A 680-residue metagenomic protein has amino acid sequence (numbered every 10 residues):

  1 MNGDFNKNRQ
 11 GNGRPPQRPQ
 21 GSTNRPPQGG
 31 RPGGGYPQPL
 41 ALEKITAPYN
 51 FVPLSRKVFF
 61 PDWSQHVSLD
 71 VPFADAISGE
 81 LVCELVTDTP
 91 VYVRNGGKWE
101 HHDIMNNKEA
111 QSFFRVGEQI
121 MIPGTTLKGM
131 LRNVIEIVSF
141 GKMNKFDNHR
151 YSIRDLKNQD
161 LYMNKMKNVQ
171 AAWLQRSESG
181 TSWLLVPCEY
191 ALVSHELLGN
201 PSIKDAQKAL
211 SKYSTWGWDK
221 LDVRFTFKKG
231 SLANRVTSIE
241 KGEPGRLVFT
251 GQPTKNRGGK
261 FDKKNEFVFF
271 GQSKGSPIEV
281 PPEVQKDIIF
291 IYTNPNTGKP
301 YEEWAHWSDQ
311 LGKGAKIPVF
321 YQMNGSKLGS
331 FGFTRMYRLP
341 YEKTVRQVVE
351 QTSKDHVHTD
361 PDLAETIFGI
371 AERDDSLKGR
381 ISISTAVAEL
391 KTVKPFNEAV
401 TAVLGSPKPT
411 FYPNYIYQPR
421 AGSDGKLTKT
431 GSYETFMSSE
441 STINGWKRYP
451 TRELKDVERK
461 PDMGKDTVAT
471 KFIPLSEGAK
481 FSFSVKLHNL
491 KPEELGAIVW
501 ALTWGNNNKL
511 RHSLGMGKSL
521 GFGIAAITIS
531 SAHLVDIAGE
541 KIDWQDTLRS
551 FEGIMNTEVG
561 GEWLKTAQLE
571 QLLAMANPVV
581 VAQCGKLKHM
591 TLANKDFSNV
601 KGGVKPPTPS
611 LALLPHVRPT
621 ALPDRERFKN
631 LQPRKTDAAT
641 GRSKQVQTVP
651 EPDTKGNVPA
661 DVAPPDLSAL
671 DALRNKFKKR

Functional and structural regions predicted by a protein language model:
M1-R680: Basic, Gly/Ser/Thr-rich N-terminal segments that form RNA-phosphate-binding interfaces in CRISPR RAMP
